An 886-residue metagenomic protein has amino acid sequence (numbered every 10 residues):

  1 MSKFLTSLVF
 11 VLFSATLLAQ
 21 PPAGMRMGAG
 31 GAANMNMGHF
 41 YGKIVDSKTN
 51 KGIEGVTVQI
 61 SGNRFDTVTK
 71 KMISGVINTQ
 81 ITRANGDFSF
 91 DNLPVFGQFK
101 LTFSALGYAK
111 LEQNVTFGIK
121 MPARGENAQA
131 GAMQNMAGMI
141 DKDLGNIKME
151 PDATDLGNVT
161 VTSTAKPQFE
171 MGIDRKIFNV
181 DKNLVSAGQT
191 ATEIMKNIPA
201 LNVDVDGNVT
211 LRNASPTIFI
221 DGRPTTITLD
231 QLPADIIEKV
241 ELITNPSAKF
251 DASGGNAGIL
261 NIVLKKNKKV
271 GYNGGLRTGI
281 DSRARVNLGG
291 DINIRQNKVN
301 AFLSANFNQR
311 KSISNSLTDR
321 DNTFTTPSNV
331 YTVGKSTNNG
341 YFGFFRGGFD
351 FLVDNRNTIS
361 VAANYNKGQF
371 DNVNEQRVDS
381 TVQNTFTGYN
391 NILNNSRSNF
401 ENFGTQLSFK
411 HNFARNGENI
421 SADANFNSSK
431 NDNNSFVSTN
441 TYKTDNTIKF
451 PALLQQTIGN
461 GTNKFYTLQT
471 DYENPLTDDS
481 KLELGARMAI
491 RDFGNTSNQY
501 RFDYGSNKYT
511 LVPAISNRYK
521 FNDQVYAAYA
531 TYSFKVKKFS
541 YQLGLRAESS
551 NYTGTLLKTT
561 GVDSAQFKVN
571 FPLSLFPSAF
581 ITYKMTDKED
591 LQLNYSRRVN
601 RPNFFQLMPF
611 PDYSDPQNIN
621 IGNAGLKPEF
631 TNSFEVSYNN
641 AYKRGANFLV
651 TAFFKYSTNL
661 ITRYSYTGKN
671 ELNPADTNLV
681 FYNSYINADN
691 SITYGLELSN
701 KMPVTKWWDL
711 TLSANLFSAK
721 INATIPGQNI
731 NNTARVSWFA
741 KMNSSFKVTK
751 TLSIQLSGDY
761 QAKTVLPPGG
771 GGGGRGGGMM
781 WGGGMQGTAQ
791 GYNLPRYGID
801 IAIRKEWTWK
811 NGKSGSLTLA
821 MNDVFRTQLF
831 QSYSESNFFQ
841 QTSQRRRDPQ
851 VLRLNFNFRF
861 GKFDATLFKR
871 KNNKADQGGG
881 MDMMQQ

Functional and structural regions predicted by a protein language model:
K3, F344-G368, N394-L556, K584 (+4 more regions): Face-selective signature of the C-terminal outer-membrane beta-barrel domain
G28-G30, V45, Q59-N63, S104-L106 (+3 more regions): Short, acidic, small-residue-rich periplasmic hinge/interaction motif at the N-terminus of Gram-negative outer-membrane
N146-I147, A191-I194, I227, L242 (+2 more regions): N-terminal periplasmic accessory domains that precede and gate Gram-negative outer-membrane beta-barrel machines
R223-P246: Short acidic/polar hinge/loop motifs at secondary-structure boundaries that mediate gating or recognition
V333, F465-Q469, T510-N517, N623 (+4 more regions): Outer membrane beta-barrel strand-and-loop segments of large Gram-negative receptors, especially TonB-dependent
N517-Q524, N570, V599-L649, Y656 (+3 more regions): Outer-membrane beta-barrel signature, preferentially recognizing the C-terminal barrel domain of Gram-negative
N551-T553, D587-S633, F654-N678, N683 (+1 more regions): Surface-exposed extracellular loop regions of Gram-negative outer-membrane beta-barrel proteins, predominantly
A734-Q886: Conserved C-terminal beta-signal and adjacent last beta-strands/turns of outer-membrane beta-barrel proteins
